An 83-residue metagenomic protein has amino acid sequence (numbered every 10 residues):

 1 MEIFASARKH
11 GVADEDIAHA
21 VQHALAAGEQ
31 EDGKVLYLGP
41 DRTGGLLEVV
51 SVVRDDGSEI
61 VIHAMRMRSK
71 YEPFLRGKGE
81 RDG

Functional and structural regions predicted by a protein language model:
M1-G83: Ribonuclease/tRNase effector modules and their secretory precursors
